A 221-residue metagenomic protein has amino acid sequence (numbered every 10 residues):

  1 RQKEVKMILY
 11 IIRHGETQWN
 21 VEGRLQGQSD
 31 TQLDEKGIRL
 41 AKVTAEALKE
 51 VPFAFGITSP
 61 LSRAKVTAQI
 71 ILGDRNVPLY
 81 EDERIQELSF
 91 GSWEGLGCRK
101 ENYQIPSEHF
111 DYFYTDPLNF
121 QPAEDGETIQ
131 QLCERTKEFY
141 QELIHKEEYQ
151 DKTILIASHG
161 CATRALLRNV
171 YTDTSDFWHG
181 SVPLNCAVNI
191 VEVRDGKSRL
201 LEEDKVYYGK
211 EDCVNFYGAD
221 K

Functional and structural regions predicted by a protein language model:
K6, L88-N102, H145, Y149-K152 (+1 more regions): Acidic, low-complexity terminal tails and accessory targeting/binding regions of phosphate-metabolizing enzymes
I8-H14, I156: Short, hydrophobic/glycine-enriched beta-strand segments
Y10, Y80-D82, L201: General small-molecule cofactor/ligand-binding pocket signal
E16-T67, D125-K137: Loop-to-helix element that buttresses phosphate recognition and phosphoryl-transfer chemistry
A45-F110: Phosphate-coordination/substrate-recognition cap region in phosphate-metabolizing enzymes
I70, A165-N169: Active-site signature of alpha/beta-hydrolase-fold catalytic machinery across serine- and Asp/Cys-nucleophile hydrolases
H109-Q131: Short glycine/proline- and acidic residue-enriched helix-loop micro-motifs that form flexible lids or anion-recognition
G160-R164: GST superfamily/GST-like fold recognition
